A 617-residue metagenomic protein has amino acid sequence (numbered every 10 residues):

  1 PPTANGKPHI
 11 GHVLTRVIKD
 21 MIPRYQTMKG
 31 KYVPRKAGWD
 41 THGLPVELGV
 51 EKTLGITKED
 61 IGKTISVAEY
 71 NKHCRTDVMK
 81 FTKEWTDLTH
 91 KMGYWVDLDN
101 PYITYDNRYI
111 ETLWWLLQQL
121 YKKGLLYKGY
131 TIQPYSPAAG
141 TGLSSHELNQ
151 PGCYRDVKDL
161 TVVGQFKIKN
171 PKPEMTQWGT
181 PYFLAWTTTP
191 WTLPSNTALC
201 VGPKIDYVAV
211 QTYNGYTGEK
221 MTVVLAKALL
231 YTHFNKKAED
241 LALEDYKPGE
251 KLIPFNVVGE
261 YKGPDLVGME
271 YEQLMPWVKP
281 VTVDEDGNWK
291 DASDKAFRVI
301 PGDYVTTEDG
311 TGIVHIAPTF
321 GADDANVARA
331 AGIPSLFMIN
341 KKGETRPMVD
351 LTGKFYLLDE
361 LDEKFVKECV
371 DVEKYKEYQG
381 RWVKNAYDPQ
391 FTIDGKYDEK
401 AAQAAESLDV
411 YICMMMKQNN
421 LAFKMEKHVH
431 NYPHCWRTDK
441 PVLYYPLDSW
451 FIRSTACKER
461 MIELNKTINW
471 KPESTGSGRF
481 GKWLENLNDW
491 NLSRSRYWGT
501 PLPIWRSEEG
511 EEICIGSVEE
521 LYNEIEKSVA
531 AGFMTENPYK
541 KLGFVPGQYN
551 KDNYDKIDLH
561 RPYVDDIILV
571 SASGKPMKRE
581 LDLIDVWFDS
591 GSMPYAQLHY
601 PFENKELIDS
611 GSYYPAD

Functional and structural regions predicted by a protein language model:
P1-G218, A317-A322, V327-A330, F337-G353 (+5 more regions): N-terminal, positively charged nucleic-acid-binding surface of large information/translation enzymes
P1-P8, V67-N71, V96-I103, T306-V314 (+4 more regions): Glycine- and acidic
I10, L44, E51-G55, H73-D87 (+3 more regions): Conserved oxyanion/phosphate-binding beta-strand-loop segments in alpha/beta enzyme cores
Y121-N149, D245-V257, D265-L266, E270-E272 (+2 more regions): Amphipathic alpha-helical
S136, C435, S507, I568-S571: Short cysteine-rich clusters marking metal-coordination/redox-active sites
Q165, A331-K342, R496-W498, E524-S528 (+1 more regions): Alpha-helical recognition segments enriched in aromatics with Gly/Pro capping that present substrate-recognition
I205, A209, Y213-K341, K354 (+3 more regions): Catalytic alpha/beta core of large soluble enzyme barrels
Y356-S407, G547, K551-D555: Surface-exposed intrinsically disordered loops and tails
